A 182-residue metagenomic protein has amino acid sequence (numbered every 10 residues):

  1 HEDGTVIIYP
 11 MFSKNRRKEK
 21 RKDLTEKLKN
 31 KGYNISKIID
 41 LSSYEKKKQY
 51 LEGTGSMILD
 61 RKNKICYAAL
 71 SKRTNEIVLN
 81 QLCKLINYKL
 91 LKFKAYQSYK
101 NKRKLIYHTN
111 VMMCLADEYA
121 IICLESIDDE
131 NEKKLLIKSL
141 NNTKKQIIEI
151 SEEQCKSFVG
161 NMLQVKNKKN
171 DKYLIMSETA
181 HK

Functional and structural regions predicted by a protein language model:
H1-K182: The feature marks the mature, well-folded catalytic cores of soluble enzymes
